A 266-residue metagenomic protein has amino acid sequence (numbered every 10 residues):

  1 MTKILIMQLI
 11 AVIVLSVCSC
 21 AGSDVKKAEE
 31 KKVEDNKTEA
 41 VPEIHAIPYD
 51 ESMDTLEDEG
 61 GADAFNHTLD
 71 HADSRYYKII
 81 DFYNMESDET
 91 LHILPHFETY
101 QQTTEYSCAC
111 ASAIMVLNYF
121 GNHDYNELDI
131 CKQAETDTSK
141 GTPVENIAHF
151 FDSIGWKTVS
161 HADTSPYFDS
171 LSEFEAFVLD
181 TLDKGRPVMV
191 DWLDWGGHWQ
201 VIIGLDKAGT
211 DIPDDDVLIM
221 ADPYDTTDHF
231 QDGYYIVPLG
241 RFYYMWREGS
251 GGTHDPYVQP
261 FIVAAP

Functional and structural regions predicted by a protein language model:
M1-L9: Positively charged n-region of N-terminal signal peptides that target proteins for export
S16-S19: C-terminal motif of bacterial Sec signal peptides marking the signal peptidase cleavage site
A21-S23: Bacterial signal peptide processing site
K26-K27, K31-K32, N36-K37: Asparagine/serine/threonine-enriched low-complexity, disordered tracts, especially those forming N-linked glycosylation
V41-G60, F65, Y77, T136-T138 (+1 more regions): Noncatalytic regulatory segments and standalone regulatory/sensor domains
P42, T55, A64-H67, H71-F168 (+1 more regions): Cysteine-nucleophile protease catalytic domains, especially the papain-like/related folds used in DUB/UBL proteases
S165-P223: Active-site-adjacent substructure of cysteine-protease-like catalytic cores
